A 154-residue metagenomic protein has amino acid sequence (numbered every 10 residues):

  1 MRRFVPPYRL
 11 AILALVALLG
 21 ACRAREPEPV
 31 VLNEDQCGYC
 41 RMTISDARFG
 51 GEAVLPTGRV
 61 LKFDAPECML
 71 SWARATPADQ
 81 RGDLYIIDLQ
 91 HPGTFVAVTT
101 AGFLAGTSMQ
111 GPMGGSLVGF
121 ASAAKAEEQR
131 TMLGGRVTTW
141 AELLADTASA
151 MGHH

Functional and structural regions predicted by a protein language model:
R2-A11: Bacterial N-terminal signal peptides that target proteins for export
L18-A21: C-terminal motif of bacterial Sec signal peptides marking the signal peptidase cleavage site
R23-R25: Bacterial signal peptide processing site
L32-D35, R48, G58, D79-R81 (+2 more regions): Extracytoplasmic
N33-A75: Post-signal-peptide N-terminal segment of Sec-exported extracytoplasmic proteins
I44, A73-P77, R130-L133, V137: Sec/Tat-exported extracytoplasmic proteins
K62-V96: Mature extracytoplasmic domains of secretory-pathway proteins
G82-T147, H153-H154: Thiol/selenol-based redox catalytic cores and closely related redox-interacting motifs
